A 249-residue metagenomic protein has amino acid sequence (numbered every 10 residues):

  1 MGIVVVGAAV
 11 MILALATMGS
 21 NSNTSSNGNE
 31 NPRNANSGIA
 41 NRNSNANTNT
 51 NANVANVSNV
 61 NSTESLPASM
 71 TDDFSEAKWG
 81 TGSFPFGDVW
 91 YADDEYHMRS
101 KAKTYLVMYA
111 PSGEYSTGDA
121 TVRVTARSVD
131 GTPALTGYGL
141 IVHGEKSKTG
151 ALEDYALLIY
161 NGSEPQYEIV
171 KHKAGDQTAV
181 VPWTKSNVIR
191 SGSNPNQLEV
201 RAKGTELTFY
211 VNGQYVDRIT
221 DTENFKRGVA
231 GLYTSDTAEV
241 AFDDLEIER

Functional and structural regions predicted by a protein language model:
V5-G28: Hydrophobic single-pass membrane-insertion segments
V54-F86: Extracellular carbohydrate-recognition regions
F74, V122-V124, S191-K203, L207-F209: Short tryptophan-centered beta-strand motifs in secreted/extracellular beta-sheet-rich domains of glycan-recognition
S75-L106: Extracellular glycan-recognition surfaces and repeat-rich motifs
K101-K173: Secretory/extracellular carbohydrate-interaction modules and structurally similar beta-sandwich "look-alikes"
G175-Q197: Short, aromatic/His-centered strand-loop micro-motif at the edge of beta-sheets
Y210-V229: Short, solvent-exposed beta-strand-to-loop segments that form ligand-recognition rims of beta-rich domains
N224-R249: Ligand-recognition surfaces built from glycine- and aromatic
